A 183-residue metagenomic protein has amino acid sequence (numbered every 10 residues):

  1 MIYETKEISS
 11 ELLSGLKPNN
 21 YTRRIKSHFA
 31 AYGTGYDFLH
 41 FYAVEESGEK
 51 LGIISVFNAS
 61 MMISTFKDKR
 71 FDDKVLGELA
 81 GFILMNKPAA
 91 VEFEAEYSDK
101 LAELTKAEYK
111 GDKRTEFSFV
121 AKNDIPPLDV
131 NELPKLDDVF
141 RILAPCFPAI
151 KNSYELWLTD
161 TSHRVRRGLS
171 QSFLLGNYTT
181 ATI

Functional and structural regions predicted by a protein language model:
M1-K26, R114-D160: Short amphipathic alpha-helix that is part of the acyltransferase structural core
Y3-Y32, F82-L101: An N-terminal domain-start capping segment
T5, I54, A107-Y109, S172 (+1 more regions): Assembly/interface hotspot detector across virion components, adhesins/toxins, and nucleic-acid enzymes
E11, G48, V56, F119 (+3 more regions): Compositionally biased regions
N20-H40, P148-T179: Active-site rim helix/loop that mediates acceptor-substrate recognition in acyltransferases
R23-K87, G176-I183: Conserved donor-binding loop and adjoining core beta-sheet/short helix segment in diverse acyl/aminoacyl transferases
F41-E45, R114-A121, F173: Short beta-strand element of the conserved SAM-dependent methyltransferase core
F57-M61, T65-D129: Acyl-donor-binding surface of acyltransferase catalytic domains
